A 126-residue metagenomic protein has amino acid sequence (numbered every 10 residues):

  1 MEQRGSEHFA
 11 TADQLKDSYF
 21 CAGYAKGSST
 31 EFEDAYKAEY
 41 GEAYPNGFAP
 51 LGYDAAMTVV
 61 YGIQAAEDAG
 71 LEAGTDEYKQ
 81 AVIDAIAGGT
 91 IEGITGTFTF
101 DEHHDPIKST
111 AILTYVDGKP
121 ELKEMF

Functional and structural regions predicted by a protein language model:
M1-F126: Extracytosolic ligand-binding ectodomains
